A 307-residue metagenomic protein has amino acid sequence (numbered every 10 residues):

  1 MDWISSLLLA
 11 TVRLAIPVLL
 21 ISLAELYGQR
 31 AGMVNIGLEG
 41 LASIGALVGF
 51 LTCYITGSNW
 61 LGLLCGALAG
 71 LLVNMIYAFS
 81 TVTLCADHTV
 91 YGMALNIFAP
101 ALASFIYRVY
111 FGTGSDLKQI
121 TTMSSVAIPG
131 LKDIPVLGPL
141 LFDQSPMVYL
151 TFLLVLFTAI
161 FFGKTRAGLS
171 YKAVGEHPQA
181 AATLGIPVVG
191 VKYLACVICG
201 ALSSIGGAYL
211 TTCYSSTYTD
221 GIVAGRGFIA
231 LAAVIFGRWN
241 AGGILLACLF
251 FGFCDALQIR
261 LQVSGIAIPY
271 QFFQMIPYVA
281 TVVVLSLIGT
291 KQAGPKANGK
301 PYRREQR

Functional and structural regions predicted by a protein language model:
S6-I55, L63, L68, L72-T89 (+1 more regions): Single transmembrane alpha-helix segments in multi-pass membrane proteins
L8-T11, G40, W60-L68, V90 (+4 more regions): Hydrophobic alpha-helical transmembrane segments
I21-S22, A46-F50, P100-A101, V148-I160 (+4 more regions): Hydrophobic core segments of alpha-helical transmembrane domains in multi-pass membrane transport and ion-translocation
R30-V34, V73-G130, A224-G225, I229-G242: Short loop segments and helix-boundary regions at transmembrane helix junctions of multi-pass inner-membrane proteins
P100-K164, G265-F273, G299-R307: Transmembrane helix-bundle core of multi-pass membrane transporters and related energy-transducing complexes
L140-Y218, A241, L246: Helix-loop-helix "hairpin" substructures at the membrane interface of multi-pass membrane proteins
E176-G190, L261-R307: Cytosolic-side transmembrane-helix boundaries in multi-pass membrane proteins
Y214-Y278: Transmembrane alpha-helical segments in multi-pass inner-membrane proteins
